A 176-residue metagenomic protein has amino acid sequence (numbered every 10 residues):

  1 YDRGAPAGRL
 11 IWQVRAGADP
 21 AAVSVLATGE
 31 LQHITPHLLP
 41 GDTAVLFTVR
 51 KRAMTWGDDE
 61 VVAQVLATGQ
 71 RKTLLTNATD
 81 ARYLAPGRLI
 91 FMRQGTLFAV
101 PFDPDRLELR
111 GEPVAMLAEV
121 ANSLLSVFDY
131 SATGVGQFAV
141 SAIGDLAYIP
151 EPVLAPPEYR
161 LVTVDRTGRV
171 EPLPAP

Functional and structural regions predicted by a protein language model:
Y1-P176: Sequence signature of WD/YWTD-type beta-propeller architectures
